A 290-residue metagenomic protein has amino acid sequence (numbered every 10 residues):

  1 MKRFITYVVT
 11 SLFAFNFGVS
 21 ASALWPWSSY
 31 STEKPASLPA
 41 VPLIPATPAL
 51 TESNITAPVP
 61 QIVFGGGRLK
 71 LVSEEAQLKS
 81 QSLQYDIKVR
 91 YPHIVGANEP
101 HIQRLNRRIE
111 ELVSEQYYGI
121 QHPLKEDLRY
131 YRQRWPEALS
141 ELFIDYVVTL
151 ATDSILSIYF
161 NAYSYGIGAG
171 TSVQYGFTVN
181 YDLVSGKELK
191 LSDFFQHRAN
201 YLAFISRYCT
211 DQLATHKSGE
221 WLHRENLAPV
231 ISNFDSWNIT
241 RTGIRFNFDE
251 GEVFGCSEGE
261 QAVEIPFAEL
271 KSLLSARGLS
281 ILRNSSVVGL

Functional and structural regions predicted by a protein language model:
M1-F4: Positively charged n-region of N-terminal signal peptides that target proteins for export
L12-F13, F17: Hydrophobic core
G18-L290: Compositionally biased intrinsically disordered regions enriched in Thr/Gly
